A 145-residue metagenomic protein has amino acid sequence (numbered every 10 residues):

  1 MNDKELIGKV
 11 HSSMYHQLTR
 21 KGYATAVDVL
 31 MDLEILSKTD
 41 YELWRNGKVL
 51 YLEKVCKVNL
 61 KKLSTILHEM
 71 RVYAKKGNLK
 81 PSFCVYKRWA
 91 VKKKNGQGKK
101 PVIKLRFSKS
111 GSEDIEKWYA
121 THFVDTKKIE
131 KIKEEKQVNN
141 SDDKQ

Functional and structural regions predicted by a protein language model:
D3-V27, D32, L36-S37, E42-V55: Positively charged, polyanion-binding regions of nucleic-acid-associated proteins
T39, L60-Q145: Phospho-regulated, low-complexity intrinsically disordered regions of nuclear gene-regulatory and chromatin-associated
